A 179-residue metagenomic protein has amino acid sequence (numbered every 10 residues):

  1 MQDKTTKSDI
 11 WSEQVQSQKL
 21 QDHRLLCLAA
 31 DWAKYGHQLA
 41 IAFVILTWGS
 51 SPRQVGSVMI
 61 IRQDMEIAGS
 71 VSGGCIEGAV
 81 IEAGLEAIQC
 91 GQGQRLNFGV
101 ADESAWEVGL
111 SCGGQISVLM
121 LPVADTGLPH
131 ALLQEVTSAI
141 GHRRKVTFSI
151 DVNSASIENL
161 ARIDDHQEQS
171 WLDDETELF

Functional and structural regions predicted by a protein language model:
Q2-F179: Segments forming oxygen-rich coordination pockets for charged ligands
